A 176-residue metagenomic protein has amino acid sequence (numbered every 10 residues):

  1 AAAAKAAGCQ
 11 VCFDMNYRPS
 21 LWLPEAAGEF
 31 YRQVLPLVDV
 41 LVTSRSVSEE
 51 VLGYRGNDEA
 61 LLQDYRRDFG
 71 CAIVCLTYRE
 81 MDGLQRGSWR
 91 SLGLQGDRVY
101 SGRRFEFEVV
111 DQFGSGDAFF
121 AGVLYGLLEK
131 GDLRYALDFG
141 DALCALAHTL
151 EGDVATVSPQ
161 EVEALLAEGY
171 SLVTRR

Functional and structural regions predicted by a protein language model:
A1-A3: Divalent-metal (Mg2+/Mn2+/Ca2+)-assisted nucleotide/phosphate chemistry catalytic cores
A7, L21-R98: Conserved phosphate/ATP/ADP-binding segment of small-molecule kinases
A7-M15: Short beta-strand/loop segments at the ligand-binding rim of alpha/beta enzyme cores
F13, D58, F119-F120: N-terminal alpha-helical segment
M15-L21: A short, histidine- and acid-enriched strand-loop-helix "catalytic/donor-clamping" loop that lines the nucleotide-sugar
R103-V173: Conserved post-catalytic alpha-helical subdomain immediately downstream of the catalytic base and nucleotide-binding
